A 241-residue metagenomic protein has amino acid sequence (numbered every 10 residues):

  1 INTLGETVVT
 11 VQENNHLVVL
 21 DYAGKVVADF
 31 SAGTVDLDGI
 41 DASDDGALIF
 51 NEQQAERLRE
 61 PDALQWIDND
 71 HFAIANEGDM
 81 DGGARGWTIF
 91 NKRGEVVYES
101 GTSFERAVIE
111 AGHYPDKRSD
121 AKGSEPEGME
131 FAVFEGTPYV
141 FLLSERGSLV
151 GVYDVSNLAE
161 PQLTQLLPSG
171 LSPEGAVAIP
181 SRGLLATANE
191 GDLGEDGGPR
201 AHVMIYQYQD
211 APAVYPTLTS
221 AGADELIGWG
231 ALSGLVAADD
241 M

Functional and structural regions predicted by a protein language model:
I1-M241: Sequence/structural signature of beta-propeller domains
